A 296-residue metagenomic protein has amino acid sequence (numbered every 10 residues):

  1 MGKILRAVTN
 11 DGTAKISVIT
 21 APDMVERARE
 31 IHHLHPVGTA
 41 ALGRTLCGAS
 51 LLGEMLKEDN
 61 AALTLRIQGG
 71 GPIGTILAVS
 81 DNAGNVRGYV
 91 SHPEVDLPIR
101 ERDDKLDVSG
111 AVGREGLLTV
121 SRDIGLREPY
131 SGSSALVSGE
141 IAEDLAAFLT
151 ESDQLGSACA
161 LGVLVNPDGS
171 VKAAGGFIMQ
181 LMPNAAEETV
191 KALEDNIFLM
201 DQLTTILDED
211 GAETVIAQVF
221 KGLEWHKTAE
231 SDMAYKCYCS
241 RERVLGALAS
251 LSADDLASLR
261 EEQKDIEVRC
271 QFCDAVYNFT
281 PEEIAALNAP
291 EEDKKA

Functional and structural regions predicted by a protein language model:
M1-A229: Interaction interfaces in information-processing and related assembly proteins
I197-A296: Cys/His-clustered metal-coordination modules, chiefly Zn-binding fingers
